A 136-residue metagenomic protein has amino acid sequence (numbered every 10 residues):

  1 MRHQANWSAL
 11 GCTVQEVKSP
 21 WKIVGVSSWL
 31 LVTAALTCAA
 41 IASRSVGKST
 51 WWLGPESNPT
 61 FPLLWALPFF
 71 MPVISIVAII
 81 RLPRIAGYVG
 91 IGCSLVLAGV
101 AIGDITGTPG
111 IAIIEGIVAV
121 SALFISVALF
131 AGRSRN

Functional and structural regions predicted by a protein language model:
M1-P20: Short, Lys/Arg-rich, polar N-terminal cytosolic tail immediately upstream of the first transmembrane signal-anchor
K18-L31, S121-N136: Membrane-water interface at the C-terminal end of transmembrane alpha helices
K22-S28, P83-C93: Membrane-interfacial loop-to-transmembrane alpha-helix junctions, especially the N-terminal start
I23-F70: Hydrophobic transmembrane helix segments
V32-T37, F70-V77, V118-L129: Hydrophobic core of alpha-helical transmembrane segments in multi-pass integral membrane proteins
S57-F70, V100-G103, A112-L123: Alpha-helical transmembrane segments of polytopic membrane proteins
P72-Y88: Juxtamembrane helix-break-helix junctions at the cytosolic face of small multi-pass alpha-helical membrane proteins
V89-I117, S134-R135: Membrane-helix boundary connector in multi-pass membrane proteins
